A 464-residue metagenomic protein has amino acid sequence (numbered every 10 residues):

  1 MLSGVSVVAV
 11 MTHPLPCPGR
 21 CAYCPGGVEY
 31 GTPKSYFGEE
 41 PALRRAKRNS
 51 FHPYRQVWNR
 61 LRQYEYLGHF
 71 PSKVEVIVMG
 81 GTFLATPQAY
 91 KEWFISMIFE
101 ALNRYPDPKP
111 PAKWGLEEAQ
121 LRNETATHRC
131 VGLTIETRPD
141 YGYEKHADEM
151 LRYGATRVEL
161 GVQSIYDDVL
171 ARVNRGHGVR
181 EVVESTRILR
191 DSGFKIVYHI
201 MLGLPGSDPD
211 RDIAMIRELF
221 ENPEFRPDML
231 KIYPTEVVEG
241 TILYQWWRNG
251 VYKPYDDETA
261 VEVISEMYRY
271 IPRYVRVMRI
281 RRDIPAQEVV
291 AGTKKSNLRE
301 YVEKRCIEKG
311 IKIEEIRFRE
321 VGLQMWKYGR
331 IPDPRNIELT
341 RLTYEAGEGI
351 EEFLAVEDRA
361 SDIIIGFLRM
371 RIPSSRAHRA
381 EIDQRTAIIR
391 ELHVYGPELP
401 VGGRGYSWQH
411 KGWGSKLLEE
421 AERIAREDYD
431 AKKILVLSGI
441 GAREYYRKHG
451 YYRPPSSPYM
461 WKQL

Functional and structural regions predicted by a protein language model:
M1-R20, V28-W58, R62-P71, T127: N-terminal [4Fe-4S]-dependent radical SAM core
A22, I364-L392: Conserved donor-binding loop and adjoining core beta-sheet/short helix segment in diverse acyl/aminoacyl transferases
E39-Q56, V76, G80-V197, M201-E258 (+2 more regions): Conserved non-cysteine loop/helix-boundary elements of the Radical SAM core domain that shape
V251-R369, S375: C-terminal accessory regions of radical SAM enzymes
D383-Q409: Conserved acetyl-CoA binding element of GNAT-fold acetyltransferases
G405-I424: Conserved acetyl-CoA-binding loop-helix of GNAT-fold acetyltransferases
R423-S438: Conserved GNAT acetyl-CoA-binding A-motif
S438-K462: Conserved active-site alpha-helix within GNAT-family acetyltransferase domains
